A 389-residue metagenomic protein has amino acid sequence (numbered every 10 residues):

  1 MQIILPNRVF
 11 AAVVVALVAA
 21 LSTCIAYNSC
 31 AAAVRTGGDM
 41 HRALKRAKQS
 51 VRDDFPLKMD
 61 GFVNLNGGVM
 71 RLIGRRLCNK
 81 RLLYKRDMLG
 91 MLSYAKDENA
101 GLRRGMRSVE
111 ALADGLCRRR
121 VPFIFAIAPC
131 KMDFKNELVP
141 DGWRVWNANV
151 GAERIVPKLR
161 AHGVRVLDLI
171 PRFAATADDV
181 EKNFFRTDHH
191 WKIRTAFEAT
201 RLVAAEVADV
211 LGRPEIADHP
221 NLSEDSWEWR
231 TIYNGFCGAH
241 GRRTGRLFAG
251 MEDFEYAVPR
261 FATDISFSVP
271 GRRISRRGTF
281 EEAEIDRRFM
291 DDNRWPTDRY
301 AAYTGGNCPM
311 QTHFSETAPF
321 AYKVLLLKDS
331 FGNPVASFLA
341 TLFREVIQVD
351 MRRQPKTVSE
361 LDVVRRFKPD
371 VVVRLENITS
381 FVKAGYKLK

Functional and structural regions predicted by a protein language model:
M1-K389: Extracellular glycan-modifying ectodomains
